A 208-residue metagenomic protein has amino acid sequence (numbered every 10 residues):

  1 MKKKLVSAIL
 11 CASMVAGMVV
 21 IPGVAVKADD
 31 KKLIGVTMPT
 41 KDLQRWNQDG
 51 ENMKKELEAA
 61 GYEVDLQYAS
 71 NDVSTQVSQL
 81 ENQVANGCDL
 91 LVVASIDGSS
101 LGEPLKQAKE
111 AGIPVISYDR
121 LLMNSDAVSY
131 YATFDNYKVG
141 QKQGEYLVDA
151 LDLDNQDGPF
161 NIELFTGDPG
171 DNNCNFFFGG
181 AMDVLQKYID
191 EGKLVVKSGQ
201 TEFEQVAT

Functional and structural regions predicted by a protein language model:
K2-A8, V26-T208: A residue-level marker of the well-folded mature domains of exported/periplasmic proteins
A12-S13: Repetitive helical segments and hydrophobic/amphipathic motifs
A16-A25: C-terminal segment of classical bacterial N-terminal signal peptides
